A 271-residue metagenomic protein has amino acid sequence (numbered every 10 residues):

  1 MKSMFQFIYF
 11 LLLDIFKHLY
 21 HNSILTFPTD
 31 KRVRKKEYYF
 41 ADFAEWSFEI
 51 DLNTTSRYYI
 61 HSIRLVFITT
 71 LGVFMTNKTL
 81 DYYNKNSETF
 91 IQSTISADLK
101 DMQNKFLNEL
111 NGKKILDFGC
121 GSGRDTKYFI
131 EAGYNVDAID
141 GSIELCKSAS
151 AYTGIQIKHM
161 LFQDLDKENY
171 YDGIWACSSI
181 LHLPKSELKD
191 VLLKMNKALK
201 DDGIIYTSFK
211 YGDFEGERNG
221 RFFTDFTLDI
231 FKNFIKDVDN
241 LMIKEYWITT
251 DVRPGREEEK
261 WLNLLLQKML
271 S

Functional and structural regions predicted by a protein language model:
M1-M4: Methionine residue identity
Q6, F10-L11, L19-H21, L25-P28 (+3 more regions): Short hydrophobic targeting helices and cationic amphipathic motifs that mediate membrane/organellar targeting
F67-N111, L116-D166, S186-D190, K194 (+1 more regions): Class I (Rossmann-like) S-adenosyl-L-methionine-dependent methyltransferase catalytic domain, capturing the SAM-binding
D172: Conserved acidic residues
W175-A176: A conserved beta-strand element that flanks and buttresses the S-adenosyl-L-methionine
S179: Hydrophobic adenine-recognition pocket in adenosine-nucleotide-binding enzymes
L183-P184, L199-K200: Helix-to-beta-strand junctions that scaffold the AdoMet/dcAdoMet cofactor pocket in Class I SAM-dependent enzymes
